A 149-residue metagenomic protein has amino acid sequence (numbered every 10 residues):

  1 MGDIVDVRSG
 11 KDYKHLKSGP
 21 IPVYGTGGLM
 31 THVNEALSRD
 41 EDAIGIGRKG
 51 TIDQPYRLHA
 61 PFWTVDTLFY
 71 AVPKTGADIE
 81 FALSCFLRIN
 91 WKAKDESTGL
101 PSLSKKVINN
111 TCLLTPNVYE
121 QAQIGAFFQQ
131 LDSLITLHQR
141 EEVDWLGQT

Functional and structural regions predicted by a protein language model:
M1-Y24: Non-catalytic DNA-recognition/assembly elements of restriction-modification systems
S9-G10, E96-L100, N109-V118, L131-T136: Short, recurring structural edge motifs at helix starts
P22, F69, G125-A126: Conserved, well-structured core segments
G25-L87, E96-L100, S104-I108: A short beta-sheet element
W91: Catalytic core of tubulin tyrosine ligase-like
L114-T149: Amphipathic alpha-helical coiled-coil/heptad-repeat segments
